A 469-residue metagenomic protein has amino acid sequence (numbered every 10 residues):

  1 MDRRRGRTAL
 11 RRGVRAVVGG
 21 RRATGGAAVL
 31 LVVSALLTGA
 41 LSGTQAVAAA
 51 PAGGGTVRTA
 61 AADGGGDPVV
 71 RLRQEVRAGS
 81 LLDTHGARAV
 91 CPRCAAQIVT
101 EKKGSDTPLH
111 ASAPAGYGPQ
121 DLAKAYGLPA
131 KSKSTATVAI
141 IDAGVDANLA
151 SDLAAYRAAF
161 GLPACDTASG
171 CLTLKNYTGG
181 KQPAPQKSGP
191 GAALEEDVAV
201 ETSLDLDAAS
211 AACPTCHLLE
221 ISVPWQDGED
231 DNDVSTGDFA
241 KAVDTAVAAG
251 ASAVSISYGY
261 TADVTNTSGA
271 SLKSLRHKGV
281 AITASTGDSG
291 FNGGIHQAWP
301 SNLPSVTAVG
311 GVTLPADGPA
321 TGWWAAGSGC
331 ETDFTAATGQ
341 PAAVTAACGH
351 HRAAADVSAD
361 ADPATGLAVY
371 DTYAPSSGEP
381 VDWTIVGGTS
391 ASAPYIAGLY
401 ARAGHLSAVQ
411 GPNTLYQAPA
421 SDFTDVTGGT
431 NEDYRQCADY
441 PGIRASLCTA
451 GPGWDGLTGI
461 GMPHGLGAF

Functional and structural regions predicted by a protein language model:
D2-A50: Secretory targeting and sorting signals
A50-S285, S289-G311, D333-G387, A393 (+5 more regions): Substrate-binding/charge-relay-adjacent region of secreted/lumenal peptidase catalytic domains
P315-T321: Short acidic, Gly/Pro-enriched loop/turn segments at secondary-structure junctions
W323-W324, W454: Signature tryptophan residues that serve as conserved aromatic anchors
G329: Phosphate-binding P-loop/Walker A region and its immediate neighborhood
A397, G404-G453: An often Trp-containing, charged/polar helix-loop segment at the C-terminal end of enzyme catalytic cores
